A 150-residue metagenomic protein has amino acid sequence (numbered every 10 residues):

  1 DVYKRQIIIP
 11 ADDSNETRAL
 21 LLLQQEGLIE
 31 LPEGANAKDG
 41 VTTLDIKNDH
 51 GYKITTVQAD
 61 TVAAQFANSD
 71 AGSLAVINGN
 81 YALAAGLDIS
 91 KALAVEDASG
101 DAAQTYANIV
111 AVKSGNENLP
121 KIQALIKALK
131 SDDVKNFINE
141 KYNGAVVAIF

Functional and structural regions predicted by a protein language model:
V2-Y3: Short, small-residue-biased leader/transition segments that mark boundaries at the very start of proteins
I7-D13, P32, E96: Short beta-strand->loop
A11-S14, G34, K113-E117: Short coil/turn segments
N15-A19, V62, N118-K121, L125 (+2 more regions): Stable alpha-helical elements in mature extracytoplasmic
R18-Q24, L129-I149: Periplasmic-binding protein-like
L20-L22, T43-A82: Short helices/loops that flank or line small-molecule/ion binding pockets
I29-N48: Short mixed-charge
L83, L87-K127, A148-F150: Periplasmic-binding protein-like
